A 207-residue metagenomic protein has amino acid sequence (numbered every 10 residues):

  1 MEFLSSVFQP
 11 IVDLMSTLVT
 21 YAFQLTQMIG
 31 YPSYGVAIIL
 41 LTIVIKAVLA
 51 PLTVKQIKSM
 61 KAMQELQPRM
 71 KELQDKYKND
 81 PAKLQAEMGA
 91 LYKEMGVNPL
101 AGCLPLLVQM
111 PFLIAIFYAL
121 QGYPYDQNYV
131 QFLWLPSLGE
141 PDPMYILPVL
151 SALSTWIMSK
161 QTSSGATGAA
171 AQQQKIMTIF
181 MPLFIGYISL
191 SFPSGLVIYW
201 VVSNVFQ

Functional and structural regions predicted by a protein language model:
M1-Q207: Helix-loop-helix
